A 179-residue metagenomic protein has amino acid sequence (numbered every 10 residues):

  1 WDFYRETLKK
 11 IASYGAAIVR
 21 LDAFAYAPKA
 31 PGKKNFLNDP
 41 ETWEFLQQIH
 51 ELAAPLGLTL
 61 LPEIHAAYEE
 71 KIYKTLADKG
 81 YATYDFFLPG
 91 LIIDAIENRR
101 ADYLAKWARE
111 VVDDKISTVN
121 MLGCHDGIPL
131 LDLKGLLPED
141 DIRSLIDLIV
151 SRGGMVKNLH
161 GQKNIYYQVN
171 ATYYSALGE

Functional and structural regions predicted by a protein language model:
W1-E179: Active-site and adjacent substrate-binding regions of carbohydrate-active enzymes
